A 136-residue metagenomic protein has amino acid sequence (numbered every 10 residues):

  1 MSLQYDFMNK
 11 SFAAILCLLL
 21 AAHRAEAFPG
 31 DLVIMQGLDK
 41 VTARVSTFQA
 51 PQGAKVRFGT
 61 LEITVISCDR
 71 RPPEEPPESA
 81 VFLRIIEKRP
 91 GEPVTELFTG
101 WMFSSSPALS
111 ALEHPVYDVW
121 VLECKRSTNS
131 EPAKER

Functional and structural regions predicted by a protein language model:
S2-S11, H23-R136: N- and C-terminal low-complexity/disordered segments
A14-A22: Bacterial N-terminal signal peptides
